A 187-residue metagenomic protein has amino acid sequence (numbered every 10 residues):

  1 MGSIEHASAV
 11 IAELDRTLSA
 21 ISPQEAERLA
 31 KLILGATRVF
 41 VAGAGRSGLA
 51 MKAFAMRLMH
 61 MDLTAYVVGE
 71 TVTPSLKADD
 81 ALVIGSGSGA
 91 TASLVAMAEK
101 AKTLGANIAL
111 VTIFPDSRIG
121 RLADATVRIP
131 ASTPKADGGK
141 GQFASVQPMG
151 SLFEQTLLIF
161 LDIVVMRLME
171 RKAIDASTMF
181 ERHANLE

Functional and structural regions predicted by a protein language model:
M1-A20: Generic N-terminal amphipathic, Lys/Arg-enriched alpha-helix
H6, E25-R28, R46, T156: Short, contiguous, pocket-lining structural segments that sit at or immediately flank catalytic/ligand-binding sites
R16-P23, L63, A131-S132, V165-I174: Generic secondary-structure signature for well-ordered alpha-helical cores
L18-G35: A short, well-structured juxtamembrane/interface segment
F40-I159: Glycine-rich phosphate-binding loops that contact phosphosugars or nucleotide phosphates
I163, M169-E187: A short, charged, Gly/Pro-tolerant segment at domain boundaries
